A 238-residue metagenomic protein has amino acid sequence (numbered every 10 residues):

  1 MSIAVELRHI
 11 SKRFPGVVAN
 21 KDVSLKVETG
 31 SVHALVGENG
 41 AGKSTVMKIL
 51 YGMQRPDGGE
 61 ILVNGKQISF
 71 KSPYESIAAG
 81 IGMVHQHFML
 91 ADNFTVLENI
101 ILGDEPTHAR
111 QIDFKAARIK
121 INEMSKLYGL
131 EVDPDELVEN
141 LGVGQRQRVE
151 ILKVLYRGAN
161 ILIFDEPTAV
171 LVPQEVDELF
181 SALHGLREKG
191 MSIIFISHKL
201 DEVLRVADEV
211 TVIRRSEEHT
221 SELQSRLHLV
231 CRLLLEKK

Functional and structural regions predicted by a protein language model:
M1-E217, S221: Glycine-rich phosphate-binding loops of nucleotide-dependent enzymes
E218-K238: Single conserved hydrophobic/aromatic residue that forms the stacking wall/gate of nucleotide- or nucleobase-binding
